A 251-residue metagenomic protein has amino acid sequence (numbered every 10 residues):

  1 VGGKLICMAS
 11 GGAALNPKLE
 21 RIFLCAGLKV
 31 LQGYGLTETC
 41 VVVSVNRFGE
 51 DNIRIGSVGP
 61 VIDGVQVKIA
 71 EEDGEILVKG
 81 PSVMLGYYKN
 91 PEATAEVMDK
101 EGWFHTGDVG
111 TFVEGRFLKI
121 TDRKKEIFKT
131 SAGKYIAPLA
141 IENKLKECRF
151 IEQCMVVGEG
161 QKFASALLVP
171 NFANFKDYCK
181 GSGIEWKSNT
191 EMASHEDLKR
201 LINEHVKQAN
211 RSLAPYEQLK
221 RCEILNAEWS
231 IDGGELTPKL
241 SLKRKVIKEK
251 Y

Functional and structural regions predicted by a protein language model:
V1-A13, E196-N210: Alpha-helix-centered segments that form part of catalytic cores
V1-N52, E152: Gly/Ser/Thr-rich phosphate-binding loop
G35-T39, T106, T130, T237-K239: Ser/Thr-glycine-rich phosphate-binding loops at phosphate-binding pockets of nucleotides, nucleotide cofactors
V61-A70, G74-T130, E147: Conserved ATP-binding/catalytic segment of the ANL
V83, F117-K146, F175-E196, P215-L219 (+2 more regions): Adenylate-forming
V109, E114, C148-A173: C-terminal boundary motif of the adenylate-forming
Q153-M155, N203-Y251: Conserved C-terminal "lid"/linker of ANL adenylate-forming enzymes
E159-G183, S212-N226: Conserved loop-to-beta-strand segment in the C-terminal subdomain of adenylate-forming
